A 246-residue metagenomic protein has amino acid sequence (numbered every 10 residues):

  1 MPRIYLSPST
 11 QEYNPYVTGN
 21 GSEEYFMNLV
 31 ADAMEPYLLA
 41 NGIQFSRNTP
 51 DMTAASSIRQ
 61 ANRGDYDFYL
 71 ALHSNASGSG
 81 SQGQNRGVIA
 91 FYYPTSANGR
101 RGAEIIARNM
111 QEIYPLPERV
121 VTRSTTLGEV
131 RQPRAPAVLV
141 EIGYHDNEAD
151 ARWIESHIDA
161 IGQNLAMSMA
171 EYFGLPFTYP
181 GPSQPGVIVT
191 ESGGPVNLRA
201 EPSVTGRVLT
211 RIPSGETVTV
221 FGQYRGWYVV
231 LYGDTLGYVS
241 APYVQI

Functional and structural regions predicted by a protein language model:
P2-A97: Catalytic-core regions of hydrolytic enzymes
I4-Y16, R59, G64, Y69-G78 (+1 more regions): Active-site-adjacent mobile loop/cap segments within catalytic or ligand-binding domains
Q11-Y13, D51-A54, S74-G80, T95-N98 (+5 more regions): Solvent-exposed loop/turn segments at secondary-structure junctions within structured extracellular/periplasmic domains
Y25, L29-L39, A97-I113, A151-P180: Long, well-ordered alpha-helical scaffolding segments within enzyme catalytic domains, especially pronounced
P50, P202-R207: Short alpha-helix capping/helix-loop boundary micro-motifs
T178-N197, T210-S214, G222-Y224, Q245-I246: SH3-family beta-barrel domains
G181, Y232-I246: Boundary regions of SH3-family modules and the immediately adjacent low-complexity/disordered segments in eukaryotic
G215, Y228-Y232: SH3/SH3-like beta-barrel fold
